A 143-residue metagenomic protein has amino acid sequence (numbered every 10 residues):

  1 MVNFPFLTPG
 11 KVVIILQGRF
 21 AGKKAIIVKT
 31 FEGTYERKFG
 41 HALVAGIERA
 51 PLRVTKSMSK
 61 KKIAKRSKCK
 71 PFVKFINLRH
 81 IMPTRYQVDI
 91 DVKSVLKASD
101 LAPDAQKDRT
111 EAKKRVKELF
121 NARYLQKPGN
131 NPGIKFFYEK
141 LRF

Functional and structural regions predicted by a protein language model:
M1-G22, V28-F143: Ferredoxin-like alpha/beta domains used as RNA- or RNAP-binding modules
